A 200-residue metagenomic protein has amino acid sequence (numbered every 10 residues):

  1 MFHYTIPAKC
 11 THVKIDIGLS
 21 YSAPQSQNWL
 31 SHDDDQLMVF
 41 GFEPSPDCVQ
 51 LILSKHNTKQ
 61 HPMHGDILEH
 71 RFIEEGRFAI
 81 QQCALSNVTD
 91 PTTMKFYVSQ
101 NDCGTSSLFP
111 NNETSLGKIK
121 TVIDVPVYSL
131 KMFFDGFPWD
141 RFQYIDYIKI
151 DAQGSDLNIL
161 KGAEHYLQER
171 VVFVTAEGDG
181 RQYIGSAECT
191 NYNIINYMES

Functional and structural regions predicted by a protein language model:
F2-M94, V98-D102, N111, S115 (+1 more regions): SAM cofactor-binding core of SAM-dependent methyltransferases, primarily the Rossmann-like beta-alpha-beta module
H12-I15, Q25-G41, C48, F133-S200: Conserved acidic-Pro-Pro-aromatic motif
S20, I123-V127, D156: A conditional alpha-helix N-cap/helix-loop micro-motif detector
E43, Q81-C83, D124-V127, K149: Conserved residues in the N-terminal Rossmann fold of short-chain dehydrogenase/reductase
M94, T121-I123, D146-I148: Generic beta-strand structural signal
S99-F109, I194-E199: A polyampholytic, Gly/Pro-enriched intrinsically disordered region
D102-P126: Aromatic- and Gly/Pro-rich amphipathic surface segment
